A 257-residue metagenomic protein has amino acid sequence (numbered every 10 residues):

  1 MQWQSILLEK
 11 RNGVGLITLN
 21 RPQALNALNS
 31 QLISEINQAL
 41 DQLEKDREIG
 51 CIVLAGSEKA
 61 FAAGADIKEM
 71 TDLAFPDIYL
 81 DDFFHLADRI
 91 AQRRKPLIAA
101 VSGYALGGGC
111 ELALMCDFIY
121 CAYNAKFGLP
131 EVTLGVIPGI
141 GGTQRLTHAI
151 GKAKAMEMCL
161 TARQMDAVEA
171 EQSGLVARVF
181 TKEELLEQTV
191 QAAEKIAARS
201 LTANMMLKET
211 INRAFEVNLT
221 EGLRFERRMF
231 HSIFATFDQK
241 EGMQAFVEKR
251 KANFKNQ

Functional and structural regions predicted by a protein language model:
M1-S57, D88: Conserved CoA-thioester-binding segment of acyl-CoA-metabolizing enzymes
M1-W3, Q244-Q257: Terminal low-complexity tails and localization/encapsulation signals of metabolic enzymes
I17, R21, I36, L54 (+6 more regions): Terminal peptide-recognition signature
Q31, E35, D82, R89 (+5 more regions): Charged catalytic carboxylate motif
S34, E48, G56-Q92, A105 (+1 more regions): Glycine- (often His-adjacent) and acidic-residue-rich active-site loop that binds/positions the CoA thioester
A91-T202, S232-T236, E241-Q244, R250: Crotonase-fold acyl-CoA enzyme core
M158-A162, L207-I211, E226, F246: Short alpha-helical scaffolding segments that buttress acidic/His motifs in well-ordered protein cores
